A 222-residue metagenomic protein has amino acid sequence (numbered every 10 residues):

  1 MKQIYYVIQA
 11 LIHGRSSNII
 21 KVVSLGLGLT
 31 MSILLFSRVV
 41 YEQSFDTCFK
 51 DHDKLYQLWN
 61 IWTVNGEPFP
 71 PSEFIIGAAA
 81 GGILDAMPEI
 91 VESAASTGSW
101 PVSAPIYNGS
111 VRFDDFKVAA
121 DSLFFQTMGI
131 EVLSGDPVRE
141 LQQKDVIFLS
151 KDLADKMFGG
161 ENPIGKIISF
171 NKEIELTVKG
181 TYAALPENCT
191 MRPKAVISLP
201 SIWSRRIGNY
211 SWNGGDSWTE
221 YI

Functional and structural regions predicted by a protein language model:
Q3-G14: A short amphipathic helical element positioned immediately N-terminal to and/or at the very start of a transmembrane
H13-Q43, D53: Short, strongly hydrophobic transmembrane alpha-helices
S24, Q57-W59, A94-S96, F148 (+1 more regions): Short beta-strand segments
L35-S103, N213-Y221: Membrane-proximal extracellular/periplasmic loop immediately following the first transmembrane helix
I61-S72, A95-L123, L133-V146, N171-E173 (+3 more regions): Short acidic/polar micro-motifs at solvent-exposed secondary-structure junctions
D121-S134, I147-I222: Mid-to-C-terminal secondary-structure elements that act as membrane-proximal/extracytoplasmic interface segments
